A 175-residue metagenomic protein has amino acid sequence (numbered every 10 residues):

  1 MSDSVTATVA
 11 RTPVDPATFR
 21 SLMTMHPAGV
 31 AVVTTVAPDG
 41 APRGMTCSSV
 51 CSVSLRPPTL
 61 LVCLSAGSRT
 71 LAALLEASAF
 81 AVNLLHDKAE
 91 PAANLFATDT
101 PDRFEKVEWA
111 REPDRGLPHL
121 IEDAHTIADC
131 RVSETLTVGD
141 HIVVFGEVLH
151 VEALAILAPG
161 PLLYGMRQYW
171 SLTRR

Functional and structural regions predicted by a protein language model:
S2-R175: Basic, polyanion-binding surface patches
